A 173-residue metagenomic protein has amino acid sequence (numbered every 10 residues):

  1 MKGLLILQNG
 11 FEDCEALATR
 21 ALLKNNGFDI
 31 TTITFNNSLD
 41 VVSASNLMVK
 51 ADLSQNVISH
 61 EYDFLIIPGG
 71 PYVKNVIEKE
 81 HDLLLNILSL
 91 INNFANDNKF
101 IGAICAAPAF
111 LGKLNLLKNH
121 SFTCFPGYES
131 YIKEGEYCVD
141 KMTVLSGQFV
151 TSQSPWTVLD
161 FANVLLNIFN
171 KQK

Functional and structural regions predicted by a protein language model:
M1-D97, F110-N119, I132-K173: Extended, subdomain-level signal for the structured scaffold at the beginning of enzyme domains
T31-T34, I101-C105, S121-F125: Short, hydrophobic beta-strand segments that form beta-sheet elements in well-ordered domains
G70, F125-G127: Generic beta-structure capping elements
